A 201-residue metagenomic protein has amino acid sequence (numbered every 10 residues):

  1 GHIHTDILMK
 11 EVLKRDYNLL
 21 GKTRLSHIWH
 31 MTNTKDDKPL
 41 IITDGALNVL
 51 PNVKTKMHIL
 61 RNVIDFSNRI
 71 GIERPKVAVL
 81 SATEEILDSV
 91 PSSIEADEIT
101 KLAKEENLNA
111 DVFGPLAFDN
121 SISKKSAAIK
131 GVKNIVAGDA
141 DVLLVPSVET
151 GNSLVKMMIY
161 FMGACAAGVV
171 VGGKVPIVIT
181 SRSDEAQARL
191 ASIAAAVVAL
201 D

Functional and structural regions predicted by a protein language model:
G1-V136, V142-V145, T150-D201: Anion-binding alpha/beta catalytic cores of soluble intermediary-metabolism enzymes, centered on
